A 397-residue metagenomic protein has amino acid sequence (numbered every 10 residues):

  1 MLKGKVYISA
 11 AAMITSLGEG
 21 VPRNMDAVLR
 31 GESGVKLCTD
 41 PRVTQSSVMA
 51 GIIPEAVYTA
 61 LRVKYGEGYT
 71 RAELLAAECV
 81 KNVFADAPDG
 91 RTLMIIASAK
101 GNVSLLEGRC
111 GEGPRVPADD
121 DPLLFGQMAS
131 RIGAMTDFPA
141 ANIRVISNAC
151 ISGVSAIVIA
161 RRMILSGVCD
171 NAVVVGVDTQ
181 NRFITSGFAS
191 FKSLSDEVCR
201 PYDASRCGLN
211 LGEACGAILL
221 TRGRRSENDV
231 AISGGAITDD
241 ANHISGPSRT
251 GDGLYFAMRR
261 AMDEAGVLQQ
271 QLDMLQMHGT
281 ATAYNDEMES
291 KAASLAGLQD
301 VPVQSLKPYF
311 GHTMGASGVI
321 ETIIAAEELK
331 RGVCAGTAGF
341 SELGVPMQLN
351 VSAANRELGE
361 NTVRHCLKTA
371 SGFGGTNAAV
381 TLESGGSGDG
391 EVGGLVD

Functional and structural regions predicted by a protein language model:
M1-L2, L37-L74, G101-I159, V168 (+4 more regions): Conserved catalytic cysteine-centered active-site region of acyl-thioester-dependent Claisen-condensing enzymes
K5-I14, V21-M49, L194, V198-A265 (+2 more regions): Condensing-enzyme catalytic core mediating Claisen C-C bond formation in acyl metabolism
A10, V28, V80, M94 (+10 more regions): Conserved small-residue
I14, S98-G101, N148-S152, V177-N181 (+6 more regions): Acidic, glycine-rich active-site loops and adjacent beta-strand->loop/helix elements that engage anionic groups
L17, P22-V103, A257-Q271, A296: Conserved active-site "lid/cap" helical segment
E19, L105-R109, F183-G187, N242-S245 (+2 more regions): Short acidic, glycine/serine/threonine-rich loops at helix termini
G20-N24, A72-V80, L124, M128 (+12 more regions): General structural feature for long, well-ordered alpha-helical segments within catalytic domains of soluble enzymes
A85-I95, P114-P117, D121, R131-N142 (+7 more regions): Structural signature of cysteine-dependent C-C bond-forming condensing enzymes
